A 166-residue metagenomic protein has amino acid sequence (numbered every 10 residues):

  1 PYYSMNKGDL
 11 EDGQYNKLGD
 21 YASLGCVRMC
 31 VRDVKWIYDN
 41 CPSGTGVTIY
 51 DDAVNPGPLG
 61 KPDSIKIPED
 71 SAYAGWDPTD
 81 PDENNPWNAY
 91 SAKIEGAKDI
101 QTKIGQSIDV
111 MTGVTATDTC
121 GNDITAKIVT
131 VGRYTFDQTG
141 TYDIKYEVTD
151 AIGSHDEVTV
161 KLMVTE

Functional and structural regions predicted by a protein language model:
P1-S91: Exported/periplasmic cell-wall-interacting domains
N40, Q101, T135-F136: Residue-level "contact hotspot" at macromolecular interaction interfaces
G46, D99, E157-K161: Well-ordered beta-strand positions in beta-sheet-rich domains
Y50, T117, E147-T149: A generic structural motif
Y90-N122: Solvent-exposed, low-complexity, repeat-rich "mucin-like" stalks and linkers
N122-V164: Serine/threonine-rich, repeat-prone extracellular segments and beta-strand-based repeat modules of secreted/surface
